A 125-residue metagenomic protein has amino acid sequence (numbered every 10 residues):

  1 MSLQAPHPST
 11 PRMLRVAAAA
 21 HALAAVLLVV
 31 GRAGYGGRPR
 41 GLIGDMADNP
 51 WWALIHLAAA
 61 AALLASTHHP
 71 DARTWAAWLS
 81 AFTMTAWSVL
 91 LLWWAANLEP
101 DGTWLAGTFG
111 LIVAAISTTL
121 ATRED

Functional and structural regions predicted by a protein language model:
M1-A24: Cytosolic juxtamembrane helix and N-cap/initiation of the first transmembrane helix
L3, N97, I116-S117: Charged interaction scaffolds used for protein-protein
L14, P39-H56: A loop-to-helix transmembrane entry motif
A20, I55-A60, A77-V89, L105-V113: Mid-membrane cores of alpha-helical transmembrane segments in multi-pass membrane proteins, especially transporters
L23-G34: Alpha-helical transmembrane segments of multi-pass membrane proteins
A61-W75: Juxtamembrane helix-break-helix junctions at the cytosolic face of small multi-pass alpha-helical membrane proteins
P70-D71, W78-A106, A121-D125: Membrane-helix boundary connector in multi-pass membrane proteins
L111-D125: Membrane-water interface at the C-terminal end of transmembrane alpha helices
